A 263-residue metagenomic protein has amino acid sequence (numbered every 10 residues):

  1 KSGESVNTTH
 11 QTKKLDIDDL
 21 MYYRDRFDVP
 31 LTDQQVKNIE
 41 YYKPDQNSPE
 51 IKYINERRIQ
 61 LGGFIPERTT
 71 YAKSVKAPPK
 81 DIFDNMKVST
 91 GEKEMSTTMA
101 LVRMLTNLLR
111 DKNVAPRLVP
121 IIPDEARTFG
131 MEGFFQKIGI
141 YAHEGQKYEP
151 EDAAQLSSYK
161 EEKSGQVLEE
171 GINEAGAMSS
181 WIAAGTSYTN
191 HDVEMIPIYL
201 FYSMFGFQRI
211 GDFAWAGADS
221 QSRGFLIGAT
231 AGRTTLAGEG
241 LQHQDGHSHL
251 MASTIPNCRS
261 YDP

Functional and structural regions predicted by a protein language model:
K1-R68, D245: Glycine/aspartate-rich loop-and-adjacent alpha/beta segment that forms the canonical ThDP
E40-P263: Thiamine diphosphate
